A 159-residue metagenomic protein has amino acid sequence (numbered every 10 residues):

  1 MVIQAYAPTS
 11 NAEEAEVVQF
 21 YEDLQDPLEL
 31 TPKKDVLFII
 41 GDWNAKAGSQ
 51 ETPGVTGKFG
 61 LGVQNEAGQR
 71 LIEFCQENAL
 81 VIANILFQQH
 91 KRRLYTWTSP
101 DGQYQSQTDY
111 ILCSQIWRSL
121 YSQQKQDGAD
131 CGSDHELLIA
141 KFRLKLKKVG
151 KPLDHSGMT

Functional and structural regions predicted by a protein language model:
M1-T159: A shared catalytic/ligand-binding motif for oxyanion handling
